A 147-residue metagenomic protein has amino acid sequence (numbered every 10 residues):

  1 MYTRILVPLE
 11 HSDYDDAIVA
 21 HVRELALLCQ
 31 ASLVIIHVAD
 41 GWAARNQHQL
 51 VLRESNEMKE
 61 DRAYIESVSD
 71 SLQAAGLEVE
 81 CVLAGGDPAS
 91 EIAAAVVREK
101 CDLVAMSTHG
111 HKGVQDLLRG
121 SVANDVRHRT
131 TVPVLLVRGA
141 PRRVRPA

Functional and structural regions predicted by a protein language model:
M1, D70-V104, P141-A147: Structural beta-alpha unit
M1-Q49, L77, R129, R142: Small/aliphatic-rich secondary-structure junction motif
E24, A95-P146: Gly/Ser-rich helix-loop-strand patches that form or flank binding pockets for ribonucleotide-derived cofactors
V34, E80, L135: Conserved beta-strand positions in the Rossmann-like core of class I SAM-dependent methyltransferases
W42-A43, A89, G113, V144: Generic structural signal for helix capping and beta-alpha/helix-loop junctions
L52-A63: A short acidic, glycine-rich active-site loop that binds or catalyzes chemistry on phosphate/adenosine moieties
